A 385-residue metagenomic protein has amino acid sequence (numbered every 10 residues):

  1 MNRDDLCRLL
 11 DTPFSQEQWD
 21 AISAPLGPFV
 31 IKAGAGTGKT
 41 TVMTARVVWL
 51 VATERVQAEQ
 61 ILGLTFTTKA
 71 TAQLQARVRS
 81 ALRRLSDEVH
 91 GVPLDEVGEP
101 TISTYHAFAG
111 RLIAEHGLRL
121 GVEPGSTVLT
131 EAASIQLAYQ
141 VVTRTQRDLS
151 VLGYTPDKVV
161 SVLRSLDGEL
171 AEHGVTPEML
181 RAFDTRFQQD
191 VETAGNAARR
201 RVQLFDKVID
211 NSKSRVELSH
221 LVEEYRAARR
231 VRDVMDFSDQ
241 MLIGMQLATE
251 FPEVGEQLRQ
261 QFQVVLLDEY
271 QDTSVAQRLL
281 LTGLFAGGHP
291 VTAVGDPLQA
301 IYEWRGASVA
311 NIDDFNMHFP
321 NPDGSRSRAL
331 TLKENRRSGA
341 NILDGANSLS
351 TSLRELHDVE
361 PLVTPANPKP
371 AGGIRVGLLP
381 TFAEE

Functional and structural regions predicted by a protein language model:
M1-K32, T41-A45, Q60-L62, G125 (+6 more regions): Accessory N-terminal region flanking or inserted into the helicase ATPase core in nucleic-acid motor proteins
M1-V122, V128, E256, D344-N347: P-loop NTPase Walker
D4-L6, L10, W19, V48-A52 (+3 more regions): Conserved RecA-like helicase ATPase core segment that couples NTP binding/hydrolysis to strand translocation
V42-L50, L62-F66, A70, L74-A81 (+11 more regions): Structural preference for long, well-ordered alpha-helical segments in enzyme cores
T65, S86-A197, V216-H220, M235: Conserved ATP-dependent motor core of P-loop NTPases, especially the RecA-like helicase ATPase domain
A70, L74, T104, A133-S134 (+11 more regions): Helical mechanochemical/support elements of P-loop NTPase systems and associated helical scaffolds
R119-G125, R226-A228, A329-L332: Short hinge/gating elements
